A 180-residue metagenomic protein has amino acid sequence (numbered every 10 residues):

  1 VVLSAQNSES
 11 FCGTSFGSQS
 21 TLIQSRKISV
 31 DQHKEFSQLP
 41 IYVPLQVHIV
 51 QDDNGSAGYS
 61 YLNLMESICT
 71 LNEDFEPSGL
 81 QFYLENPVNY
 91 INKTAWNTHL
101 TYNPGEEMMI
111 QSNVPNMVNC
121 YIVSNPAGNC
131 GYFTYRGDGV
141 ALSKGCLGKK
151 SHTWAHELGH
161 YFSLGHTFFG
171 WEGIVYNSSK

Functional and structural regions predicted by a protein language model:
V1-A5, H160-S163: Short intrinsically disordered, low-complexity coil segments enriched in acidic
L3-V118, I122-A127: Propeptide-to-catalytic entry region of secreted or membrane-anchored zinc metalloproteases
K27, K34, K93, K144 (+2 more regions): Context-gated lysine
G58-S60, A95-T98, F133-Y135, T153-E157 (+1 more regions): Surface-exposed beta-strand edges and their flanking turn/coil or helix-capping segments
E106-I174: Active-site-proximal segment of zinc-dependent metalloprotease catalytic domains
I174-K180: Post-HExxH zinc-binding segment in Zn-dependent metallohydrolases
